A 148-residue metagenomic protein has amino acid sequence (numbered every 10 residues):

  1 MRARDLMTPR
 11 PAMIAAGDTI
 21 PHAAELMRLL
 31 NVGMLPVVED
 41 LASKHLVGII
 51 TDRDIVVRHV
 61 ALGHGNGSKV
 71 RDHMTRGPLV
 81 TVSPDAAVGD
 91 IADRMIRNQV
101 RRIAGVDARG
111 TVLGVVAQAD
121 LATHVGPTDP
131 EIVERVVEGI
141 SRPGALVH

Functional and structural regions predicted by a protein language model:
M1-L26, V32, V38-A42, L46 (+5 more regions): Bateman/CBS regulatory modules and CBS-like beta-alpha motifs in cytosolic regions of diverse proteins
A42, D54, D120: Short, glycine/serine-rich, charged loops/turns that create anion-binding and catalytic segments at active sites
V47-D52, G114-Q118: Short glycine-/small-residue motifs
R53-V56, A104: General detector of folded, globular domains
V56-S68, L121-R135: A short, polar/charged loop-to-alpha-helix boundary motif
D107, T111-V116, H124, T128-D129: Terminal recognition/anchoring or ligand-binding modules at protein termini
